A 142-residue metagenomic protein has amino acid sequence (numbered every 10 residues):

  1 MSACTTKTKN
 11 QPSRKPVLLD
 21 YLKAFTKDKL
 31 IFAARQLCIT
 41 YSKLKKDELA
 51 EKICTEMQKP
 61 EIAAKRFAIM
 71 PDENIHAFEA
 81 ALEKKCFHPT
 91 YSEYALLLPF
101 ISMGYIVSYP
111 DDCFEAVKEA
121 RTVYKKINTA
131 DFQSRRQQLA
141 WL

Functional and structural regions predicted by a protein language model:
M1-Q137: Basic helix-extension-helix modules of the SAP/HeH family
